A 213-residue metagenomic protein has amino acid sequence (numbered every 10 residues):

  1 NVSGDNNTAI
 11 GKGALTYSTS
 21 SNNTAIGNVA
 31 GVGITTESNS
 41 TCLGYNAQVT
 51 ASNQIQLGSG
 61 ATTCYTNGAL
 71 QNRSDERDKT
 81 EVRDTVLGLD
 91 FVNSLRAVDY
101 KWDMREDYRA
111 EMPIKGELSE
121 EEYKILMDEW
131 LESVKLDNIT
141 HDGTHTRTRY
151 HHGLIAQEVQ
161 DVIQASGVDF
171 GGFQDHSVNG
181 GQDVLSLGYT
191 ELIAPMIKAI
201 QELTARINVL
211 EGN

Functional and structural regions predicted by a protein language model:
N1-D75: Glycine- and small/polar-enriched repetitive beta-structure motifs of secreted/surface proteins
S74-N213: Intramolecular chaperone/auto-protease modules of tailspike-like proteins
